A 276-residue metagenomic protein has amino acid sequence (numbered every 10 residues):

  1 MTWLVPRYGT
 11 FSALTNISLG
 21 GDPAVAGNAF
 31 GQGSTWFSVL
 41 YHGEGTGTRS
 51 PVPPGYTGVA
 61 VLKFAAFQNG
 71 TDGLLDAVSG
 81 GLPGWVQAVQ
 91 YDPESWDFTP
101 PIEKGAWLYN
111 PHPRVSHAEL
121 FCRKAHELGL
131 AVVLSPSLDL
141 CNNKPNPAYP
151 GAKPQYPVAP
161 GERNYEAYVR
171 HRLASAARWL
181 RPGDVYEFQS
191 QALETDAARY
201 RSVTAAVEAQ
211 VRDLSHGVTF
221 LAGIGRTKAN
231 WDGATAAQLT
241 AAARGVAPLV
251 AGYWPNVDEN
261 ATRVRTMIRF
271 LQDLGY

Functional and structural regions predicted by a protein language model:
M1-Y276: Glycan-processing catalytic domains of CAZymes
